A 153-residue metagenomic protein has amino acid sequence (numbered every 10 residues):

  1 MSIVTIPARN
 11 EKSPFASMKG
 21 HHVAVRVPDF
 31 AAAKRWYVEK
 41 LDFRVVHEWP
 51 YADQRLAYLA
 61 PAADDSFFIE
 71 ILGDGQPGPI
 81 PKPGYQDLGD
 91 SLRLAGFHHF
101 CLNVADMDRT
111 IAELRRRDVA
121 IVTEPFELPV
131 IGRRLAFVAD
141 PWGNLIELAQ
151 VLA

Functional and structural regions predicted by a protein language model:
S2-A32, A52, F97-V104, Q150-A153: N-terminal beta-strand motif that seeds the catalytic metal site of vicinal oxygen chelate
S2-V4, V27-A32, I80-L145: Vicinal oxygen chelate
F15-S17, V25-E70, D74, R116: Core segments of cupin and vicinal oxygen chelate
K19, R55, D65-F67, R93-H98 (+1 more regions): Residues that flank catalytic or metal-binding motifs in active/ligand-binding sites
A24, R44-Y51, T123-P129, Q150-A153: Conserved catalytic-core motifs of GNAT/GCN5-like acyltransferases
L59-D64, V138-P141, V151: Active-site beta-strand termini and strand-to-loop segments that position acidic
F68, L145-L148: Short glycine-/small-residue motifs
L72-P77, Q150-A153: Acetyl-CoA-dependent GNAT
